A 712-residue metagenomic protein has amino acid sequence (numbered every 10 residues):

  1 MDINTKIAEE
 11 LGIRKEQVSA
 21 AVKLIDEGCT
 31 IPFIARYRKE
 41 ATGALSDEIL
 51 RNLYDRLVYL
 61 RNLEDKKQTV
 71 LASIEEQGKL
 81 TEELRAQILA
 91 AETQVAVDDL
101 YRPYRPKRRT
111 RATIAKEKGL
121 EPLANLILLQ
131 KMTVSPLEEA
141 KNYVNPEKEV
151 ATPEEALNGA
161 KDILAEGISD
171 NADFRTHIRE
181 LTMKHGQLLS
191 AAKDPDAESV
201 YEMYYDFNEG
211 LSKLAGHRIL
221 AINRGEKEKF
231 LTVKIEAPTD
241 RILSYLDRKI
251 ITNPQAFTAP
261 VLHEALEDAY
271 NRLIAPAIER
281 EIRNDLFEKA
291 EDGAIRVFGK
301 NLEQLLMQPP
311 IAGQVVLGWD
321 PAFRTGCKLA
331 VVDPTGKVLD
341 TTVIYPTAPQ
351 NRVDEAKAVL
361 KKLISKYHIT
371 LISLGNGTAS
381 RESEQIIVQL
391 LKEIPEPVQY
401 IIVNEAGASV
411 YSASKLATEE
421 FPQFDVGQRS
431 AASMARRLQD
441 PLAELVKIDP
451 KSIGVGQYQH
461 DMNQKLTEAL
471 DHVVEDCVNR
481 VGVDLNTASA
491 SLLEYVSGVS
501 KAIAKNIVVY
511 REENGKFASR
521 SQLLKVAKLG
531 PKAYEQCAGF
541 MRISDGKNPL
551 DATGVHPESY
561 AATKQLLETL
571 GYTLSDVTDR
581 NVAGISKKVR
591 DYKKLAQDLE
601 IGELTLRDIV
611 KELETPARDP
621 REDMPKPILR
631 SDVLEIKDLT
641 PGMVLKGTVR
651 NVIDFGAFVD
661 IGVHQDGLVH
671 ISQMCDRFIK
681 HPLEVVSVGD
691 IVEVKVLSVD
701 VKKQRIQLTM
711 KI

Functional and structural regions predicted by a protein language model:
M1-S19, D26: Generic start-of-chain signal for non-secretory N-termini
I7, A20, C29-A44, E355: Feature marking long nucleic-acid-engaging regions of large polymerase/nuclease enzymes
T30-I31, S46-E147, A151, R480-D623 (+4 more regions): Accessory alpha-helical DNA-binding modules that contact the DNA backbone or grooves
Y37-K39, L128, P238, P321 (+11 more regions): Short, ordered loop/turn segments at secondary-structure junctions
I49-N52, L63-G318, A322-F424, A431: Duplex nucleic acid-engaging cores and interfaces of nucleic-acid transaction enzymes
D98-R102, R111-A112, L126-L128, V134 (+4 more regions): S1/OB-fold single-stranded RNA-binding interface
D240, A269-E279, Q399-D484, S489 (+5 more regions): OB-fold/S1-family RNA-binding modules
G313-G318, K328, E384-I387, S519-Q522 (+3 more regions): Short beta-alpha junctions and helix-cap segments that line functional grooves
